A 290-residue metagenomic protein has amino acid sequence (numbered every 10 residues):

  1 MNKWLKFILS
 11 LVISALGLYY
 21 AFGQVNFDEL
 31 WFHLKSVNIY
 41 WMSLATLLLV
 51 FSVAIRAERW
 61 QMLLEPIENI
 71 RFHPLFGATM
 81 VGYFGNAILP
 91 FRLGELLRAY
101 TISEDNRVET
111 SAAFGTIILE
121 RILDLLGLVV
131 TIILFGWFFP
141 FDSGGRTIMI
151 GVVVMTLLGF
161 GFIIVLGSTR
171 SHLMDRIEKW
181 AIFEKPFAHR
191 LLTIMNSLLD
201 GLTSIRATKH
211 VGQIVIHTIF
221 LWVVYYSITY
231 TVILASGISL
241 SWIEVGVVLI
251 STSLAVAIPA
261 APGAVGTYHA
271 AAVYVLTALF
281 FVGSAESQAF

Functional and structural regions predicted by a protein language model:
M1-F32, G82-A188, V265-F290: Transmembrane helix-loop-helix hairpins in multi-pass inner-membrane proteins
M1-L64, N69: Anchoring transmembrane alpha helix of integral membrane proteins
L34-S43, S143-M155, R206-G212: Juxtamembrane helix-entry segments on the extracytoplasmic side of multipass membrane proteins
L44-L48, Q213-F220, T252: Alpha-helical transmembrane segments of MFS and MFS-like solute carriers/permeases
F51-E58, L63-E65, N86-L96, A257-A270: Short helix-coil transition sites and intra-membrane helix breaks within transmembrane domains of multi-pass
A57-T79, V232-V247: Membrane-embedded helical hairpins/re-entrant loop segments and their flanking transmembrane helices within multi-pass
L191-S236, L240-W242: Alpha-helical transmembrane segments and their immediate interhelical loop/hinge regions in multi-pass membrane
I233-F290: Membrane-interfacial helix-loop connectors
